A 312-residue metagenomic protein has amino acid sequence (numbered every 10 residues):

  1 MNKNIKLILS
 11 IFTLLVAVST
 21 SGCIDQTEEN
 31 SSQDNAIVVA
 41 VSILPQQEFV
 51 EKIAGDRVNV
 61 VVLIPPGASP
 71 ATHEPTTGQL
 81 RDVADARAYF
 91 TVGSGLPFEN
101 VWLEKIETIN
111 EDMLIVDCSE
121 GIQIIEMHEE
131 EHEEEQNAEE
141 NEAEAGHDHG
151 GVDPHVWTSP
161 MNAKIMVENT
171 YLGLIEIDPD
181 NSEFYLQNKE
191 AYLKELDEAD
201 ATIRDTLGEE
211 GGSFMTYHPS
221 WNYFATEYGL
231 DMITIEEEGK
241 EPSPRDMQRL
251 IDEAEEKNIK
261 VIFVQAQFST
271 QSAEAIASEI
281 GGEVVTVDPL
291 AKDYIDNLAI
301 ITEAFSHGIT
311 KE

Functional and structural regions predicted by a protein language model:
M1-S31: Secretory targeting signatures
C23-E312: Extracytoplasmic metal-acquisition and chelation regions
